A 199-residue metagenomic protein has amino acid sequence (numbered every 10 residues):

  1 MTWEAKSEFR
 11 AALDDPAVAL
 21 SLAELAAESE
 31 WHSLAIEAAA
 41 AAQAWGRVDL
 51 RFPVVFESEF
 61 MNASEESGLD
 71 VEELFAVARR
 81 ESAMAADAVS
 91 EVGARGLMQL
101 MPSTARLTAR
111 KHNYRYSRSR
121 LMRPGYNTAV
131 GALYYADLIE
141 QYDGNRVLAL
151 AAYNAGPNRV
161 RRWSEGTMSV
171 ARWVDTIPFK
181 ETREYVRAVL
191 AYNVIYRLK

Functional and structural regions predicted by a protein language model:
T2-K199: Catalytic glycan-binding domains that act on GlcNAc-containing polysaccharides
